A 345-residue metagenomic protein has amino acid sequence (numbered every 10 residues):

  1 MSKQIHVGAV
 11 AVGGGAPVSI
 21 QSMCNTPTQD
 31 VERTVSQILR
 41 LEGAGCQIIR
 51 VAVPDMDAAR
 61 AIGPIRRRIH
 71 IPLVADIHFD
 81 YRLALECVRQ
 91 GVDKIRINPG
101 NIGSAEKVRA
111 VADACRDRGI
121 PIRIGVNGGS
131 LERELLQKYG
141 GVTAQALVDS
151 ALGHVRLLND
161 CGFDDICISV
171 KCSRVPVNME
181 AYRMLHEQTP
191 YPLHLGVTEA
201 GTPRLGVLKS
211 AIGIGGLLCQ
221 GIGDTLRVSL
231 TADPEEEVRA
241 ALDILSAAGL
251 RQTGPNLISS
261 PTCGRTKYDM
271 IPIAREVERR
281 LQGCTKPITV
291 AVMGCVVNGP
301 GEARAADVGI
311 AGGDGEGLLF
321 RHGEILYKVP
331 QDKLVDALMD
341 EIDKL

Functional and structural regions predicted by a protein language model:
M1-M23, R116, R279: N-terminal amphipathic alpha-helix/helix-capping segment at the start of soluble metabolic enzymes
G15-R33, A52-P54, I71-F79, L135-V148 (+1 more regions): Active-site mouth loops of central-metabolism enzymes
I20, D76, I124, I168 (+5 more regions): Conserved, mostly hydrophobic/aromatic
N25, V31, E42-R68, R96-S104 (+1 more regions): Glycine-rich, proline-tolerant flexible connector loops at the mouths of alpha/beta enzymes
D55-I77, A110-I122, Y182-L193, V277-R279: Alpha-helix-loop-beta-strand connector modules within alpha/beta enzyme cores
R68-I71, R89-I95, R116-G119, H186-P192 (+3 more regions): Glycine-enriched alpha-helix->loop->beta-strand junction motifs that scaffold or abut catalytic
R82-R123: Hydrophobic or amphipathic alpha-helical targeting/insertion segments
N127, L135-Q282, T289: Catalytic alpha/beta core domains of metabolic enzymes, predominantly
